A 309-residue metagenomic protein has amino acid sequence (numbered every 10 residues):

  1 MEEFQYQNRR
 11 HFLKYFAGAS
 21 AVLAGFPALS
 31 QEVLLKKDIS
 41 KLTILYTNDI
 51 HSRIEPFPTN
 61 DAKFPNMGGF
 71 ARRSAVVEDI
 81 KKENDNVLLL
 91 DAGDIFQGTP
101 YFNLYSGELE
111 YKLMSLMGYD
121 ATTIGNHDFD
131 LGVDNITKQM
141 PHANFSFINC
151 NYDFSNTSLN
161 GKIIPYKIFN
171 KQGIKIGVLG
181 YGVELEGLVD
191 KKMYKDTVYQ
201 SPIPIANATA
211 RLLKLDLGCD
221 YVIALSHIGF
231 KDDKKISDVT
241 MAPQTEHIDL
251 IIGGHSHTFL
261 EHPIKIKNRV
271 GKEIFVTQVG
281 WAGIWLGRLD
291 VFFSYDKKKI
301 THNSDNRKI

Functional and structural regions predicted by a protein language model:
E2-K308: Acidic, metal/ion-coordinating pockets
